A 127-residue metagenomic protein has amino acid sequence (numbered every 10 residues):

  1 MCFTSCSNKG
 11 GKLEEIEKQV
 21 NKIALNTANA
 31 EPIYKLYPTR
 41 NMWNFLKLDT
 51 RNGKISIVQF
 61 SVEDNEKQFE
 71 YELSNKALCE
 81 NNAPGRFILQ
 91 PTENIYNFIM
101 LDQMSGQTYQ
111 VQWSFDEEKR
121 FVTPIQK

Functional and structural regions predicted by a protein language model:
C2-S5: C-terminal motif of bacterial Sec signal peptides marking the signal peptidase cleavage site
S7-K9: Bacterial signal peptide processing site
E14-P32: Post-signal peptide N-terminal segment of mature Sec-exported envelope proteins
T27, K35-R40, I88-E93: Structural signature of eukaryotic scaffold interfaces centered on beta-propeller domains
W43-T50, N97-Q103: Short beta-strand motif characteristic of blades in beta-propeller domains
I57-G85, T123: A low-complexity, Ser/Thr/Gly/Pro-enriched, surface-exposed linker/loop concept that marks segments flanking
N75-W113: Short, solvent-exposed interaction modules
Q107, V111-K127: C-terminal partner/receptor-binding element of secreted or periplasmic proteins
